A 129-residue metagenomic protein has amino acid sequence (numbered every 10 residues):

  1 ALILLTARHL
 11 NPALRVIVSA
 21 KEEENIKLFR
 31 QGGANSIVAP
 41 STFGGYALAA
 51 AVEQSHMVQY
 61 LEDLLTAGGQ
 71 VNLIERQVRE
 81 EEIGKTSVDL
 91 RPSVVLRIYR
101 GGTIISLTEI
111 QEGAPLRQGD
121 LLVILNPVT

Functional and structural regions predicted by a protein language model:
A1-T129: Cytosolic regulatory regions of ion transport systems
